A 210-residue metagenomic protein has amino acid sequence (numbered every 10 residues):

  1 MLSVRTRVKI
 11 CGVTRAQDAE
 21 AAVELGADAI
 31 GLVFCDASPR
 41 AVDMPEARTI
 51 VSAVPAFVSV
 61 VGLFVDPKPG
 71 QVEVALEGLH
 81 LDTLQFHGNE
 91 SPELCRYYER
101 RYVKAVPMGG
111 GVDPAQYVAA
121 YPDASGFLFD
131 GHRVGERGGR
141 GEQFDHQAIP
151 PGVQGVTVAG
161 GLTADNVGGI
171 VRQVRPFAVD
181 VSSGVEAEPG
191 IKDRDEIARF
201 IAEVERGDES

Functional and structural regions predicted by a protein language model:
M1-S210: Conserved N-terminal beta1-alpha1 strand-loop-helix module at the mouth
